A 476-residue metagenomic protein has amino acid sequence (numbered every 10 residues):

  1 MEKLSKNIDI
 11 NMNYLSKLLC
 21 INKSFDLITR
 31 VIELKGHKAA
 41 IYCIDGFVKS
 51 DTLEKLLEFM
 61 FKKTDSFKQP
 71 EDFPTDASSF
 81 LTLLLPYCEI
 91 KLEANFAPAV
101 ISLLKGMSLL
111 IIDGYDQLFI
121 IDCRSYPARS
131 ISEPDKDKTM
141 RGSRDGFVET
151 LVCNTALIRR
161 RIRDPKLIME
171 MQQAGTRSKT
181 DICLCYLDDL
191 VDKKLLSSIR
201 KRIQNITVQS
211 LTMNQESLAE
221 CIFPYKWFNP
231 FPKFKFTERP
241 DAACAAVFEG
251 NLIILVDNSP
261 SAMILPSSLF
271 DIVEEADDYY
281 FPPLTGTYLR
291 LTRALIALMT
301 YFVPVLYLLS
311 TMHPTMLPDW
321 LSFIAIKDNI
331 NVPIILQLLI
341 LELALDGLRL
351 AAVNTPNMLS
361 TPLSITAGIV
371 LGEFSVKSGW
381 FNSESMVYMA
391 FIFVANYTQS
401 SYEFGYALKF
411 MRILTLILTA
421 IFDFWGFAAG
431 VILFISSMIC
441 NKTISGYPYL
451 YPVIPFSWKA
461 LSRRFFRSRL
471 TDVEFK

Functional and structural regions predicted by a protein language model:
M1-L306, S310, P314-L317, F323 (+1 more regions): Membrane-embedded alpha-helical signal segments
R163, Q204, R349, V376 (+1 more regions): Short polybasic/polar patches that bind polyanions
I254, S261, S267-L414: Transmembrane alpha-helical segments that form the functional core of multipass membrane systems
S383-S385, M389-K476: Hydrophobic alpha-helical transmembrane segments of membrane transport and translocation systems, primarily multi-pass
